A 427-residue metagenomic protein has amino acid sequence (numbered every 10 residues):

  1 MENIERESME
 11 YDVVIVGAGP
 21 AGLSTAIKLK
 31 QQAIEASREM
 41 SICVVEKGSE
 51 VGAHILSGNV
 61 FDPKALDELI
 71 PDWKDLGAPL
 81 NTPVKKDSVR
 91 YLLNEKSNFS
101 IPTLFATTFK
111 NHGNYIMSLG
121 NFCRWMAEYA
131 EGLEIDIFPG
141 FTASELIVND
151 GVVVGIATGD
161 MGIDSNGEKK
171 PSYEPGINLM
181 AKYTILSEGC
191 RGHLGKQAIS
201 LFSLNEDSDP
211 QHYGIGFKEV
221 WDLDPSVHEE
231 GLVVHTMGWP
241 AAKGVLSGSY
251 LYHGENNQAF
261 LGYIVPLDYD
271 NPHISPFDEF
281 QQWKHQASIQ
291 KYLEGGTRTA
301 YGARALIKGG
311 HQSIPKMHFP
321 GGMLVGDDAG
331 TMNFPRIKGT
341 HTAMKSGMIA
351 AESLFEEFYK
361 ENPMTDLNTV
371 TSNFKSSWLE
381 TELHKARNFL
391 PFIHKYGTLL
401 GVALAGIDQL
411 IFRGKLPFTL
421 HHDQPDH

Functional and structural regions predicted by a protein language model:
V13-C43: N-terminal Rossmann-like FAD-binding beta1-loop-alpha1 element of flavoenzymes
A21, E50, R191: Conserved Rossmann-like nucleotide-cofactor binding loop
E39, K47-K96: N-terminal FAD cofactor-binding segment of flavoenzymes
A78-V84, V89-L93, S377-H427: Ferredoxin-type iron-sulfur electron-transfer modules and their immediate structural context
I116, D328-H341: Glycine-rich phosphate/pyrophosphate-binding beta-alpha loops
Y129-I289, I349: Predominantly flavin-linked oxidoreductase catalytic cores and closely associated redox partners
A303-F334: FAD-binding beta-loop-beta segment adjacent to the flavin cofactor pocket
G330-R336, E352-G397: Active-site-proximal substrate-binding core of FAD-dependent oxidoreductases
